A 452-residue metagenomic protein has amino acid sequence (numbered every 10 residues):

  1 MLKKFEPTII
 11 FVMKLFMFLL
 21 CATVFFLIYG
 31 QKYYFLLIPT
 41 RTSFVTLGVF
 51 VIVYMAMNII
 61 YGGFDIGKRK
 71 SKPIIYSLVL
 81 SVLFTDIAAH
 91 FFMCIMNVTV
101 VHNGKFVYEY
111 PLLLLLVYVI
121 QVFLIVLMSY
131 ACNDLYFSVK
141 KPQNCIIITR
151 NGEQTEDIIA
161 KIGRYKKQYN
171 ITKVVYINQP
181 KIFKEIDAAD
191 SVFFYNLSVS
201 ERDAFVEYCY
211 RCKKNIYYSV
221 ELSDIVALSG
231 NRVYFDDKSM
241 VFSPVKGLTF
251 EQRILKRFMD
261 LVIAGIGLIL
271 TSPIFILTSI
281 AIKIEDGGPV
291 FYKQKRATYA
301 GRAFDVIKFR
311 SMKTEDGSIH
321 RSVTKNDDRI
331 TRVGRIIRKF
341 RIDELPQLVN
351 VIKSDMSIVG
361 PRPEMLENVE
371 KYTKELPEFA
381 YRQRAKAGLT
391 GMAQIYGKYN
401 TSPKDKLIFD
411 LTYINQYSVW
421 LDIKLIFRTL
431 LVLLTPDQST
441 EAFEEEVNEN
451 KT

Functional and structural regions predicted by a protein language model:
M1-C21, Y130-S272, T440-E441, E445-T452: N-terminal hydrophobic signal-anchor/signal peptide
M1-F5, L19-V24, T42, F50-V51 (+5 more regions): C-terminal, charge/polar-rich interaction regions
M1-L135: Signature of alpha-helical transmembrane segments in polytopic membrane proteins
D65-I66, N97-V101, N133-N144, D286-V290 (+1 more regions): Perimembrane helix-loop junctions in membrane proteins
S223, G230, Y292-R329, T390-I408: Short, glycine-rich, amphipathic interfacial segments at transmembrane boundaries or analogous
Q252-T314, N350, L425-T452: A hydrophobic, helix-centered structural microdomain
K325-K386, L425-L433: A short, structured surface patch at a secondary-structure boundary
A380-T452: C-terminal terminal-structure detector
